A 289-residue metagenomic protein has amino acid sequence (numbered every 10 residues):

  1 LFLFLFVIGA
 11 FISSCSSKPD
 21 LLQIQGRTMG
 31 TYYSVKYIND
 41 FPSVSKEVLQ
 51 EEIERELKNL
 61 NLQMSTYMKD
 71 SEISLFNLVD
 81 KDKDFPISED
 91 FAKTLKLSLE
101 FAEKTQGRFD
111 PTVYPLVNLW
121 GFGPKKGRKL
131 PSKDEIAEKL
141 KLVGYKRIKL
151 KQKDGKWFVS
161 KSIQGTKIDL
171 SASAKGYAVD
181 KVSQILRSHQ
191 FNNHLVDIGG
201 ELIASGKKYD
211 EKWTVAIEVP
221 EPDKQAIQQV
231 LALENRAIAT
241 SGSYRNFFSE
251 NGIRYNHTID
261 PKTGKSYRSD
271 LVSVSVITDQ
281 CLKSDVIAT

Functional and structural regions predicted by a protein language model:
F2-F4, G9-T289: Mature catalytic core of soluble alpha/beta enzymes
